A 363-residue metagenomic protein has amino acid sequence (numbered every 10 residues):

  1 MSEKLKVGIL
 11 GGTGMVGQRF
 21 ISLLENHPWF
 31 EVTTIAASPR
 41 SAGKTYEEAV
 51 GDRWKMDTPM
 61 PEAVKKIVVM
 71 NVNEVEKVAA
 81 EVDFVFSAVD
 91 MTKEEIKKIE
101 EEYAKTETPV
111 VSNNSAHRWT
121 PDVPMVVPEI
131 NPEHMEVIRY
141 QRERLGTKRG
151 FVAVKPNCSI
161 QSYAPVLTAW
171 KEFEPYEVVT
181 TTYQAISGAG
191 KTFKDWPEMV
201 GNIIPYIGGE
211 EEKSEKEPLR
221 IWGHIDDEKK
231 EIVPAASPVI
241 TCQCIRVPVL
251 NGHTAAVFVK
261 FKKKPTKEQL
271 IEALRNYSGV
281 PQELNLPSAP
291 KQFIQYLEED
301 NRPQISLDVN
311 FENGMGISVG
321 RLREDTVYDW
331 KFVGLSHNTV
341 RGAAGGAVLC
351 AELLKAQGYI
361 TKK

Functional and structural regions predicted by a protein language model:
S2-P205, V239, F311, I317-S318 (+2 more regions): N-terminal Rossmann-like NAD(P) cofactor-binding subdomain of oxidoreductases, focused on the glycine-rich
S187-K363: Charged docking surfaces used in two-component/phosphorelay signaling
